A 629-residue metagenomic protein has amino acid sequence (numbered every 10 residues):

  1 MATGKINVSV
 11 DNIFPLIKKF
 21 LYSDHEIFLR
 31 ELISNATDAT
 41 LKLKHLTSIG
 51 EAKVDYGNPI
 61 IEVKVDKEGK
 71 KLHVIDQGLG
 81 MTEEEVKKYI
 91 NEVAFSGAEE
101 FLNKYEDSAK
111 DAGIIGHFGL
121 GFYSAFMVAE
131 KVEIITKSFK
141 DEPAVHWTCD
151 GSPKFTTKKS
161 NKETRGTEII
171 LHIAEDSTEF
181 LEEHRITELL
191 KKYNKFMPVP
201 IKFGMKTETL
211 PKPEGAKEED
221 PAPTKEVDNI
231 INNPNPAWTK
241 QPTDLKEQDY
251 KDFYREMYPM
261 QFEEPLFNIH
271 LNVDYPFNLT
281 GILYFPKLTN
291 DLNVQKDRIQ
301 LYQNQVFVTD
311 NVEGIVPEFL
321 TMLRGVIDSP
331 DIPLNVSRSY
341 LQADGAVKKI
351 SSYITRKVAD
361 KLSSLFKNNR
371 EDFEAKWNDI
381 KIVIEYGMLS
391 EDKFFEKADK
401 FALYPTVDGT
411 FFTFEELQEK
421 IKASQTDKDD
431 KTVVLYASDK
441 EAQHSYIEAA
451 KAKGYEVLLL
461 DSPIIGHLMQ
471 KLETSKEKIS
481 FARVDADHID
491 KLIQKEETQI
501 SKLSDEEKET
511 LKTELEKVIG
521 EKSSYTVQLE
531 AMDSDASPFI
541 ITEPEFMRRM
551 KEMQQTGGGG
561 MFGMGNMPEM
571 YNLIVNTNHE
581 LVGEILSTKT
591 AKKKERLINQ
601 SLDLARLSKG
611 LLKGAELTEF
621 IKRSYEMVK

Functional and structural regions predicted by a protein language model:
M1-F180, E188, K195, E214-G215 (+1 more regions): GHKL (Bergerat-fold) ATPase N-terminal catalytic module, capturing the glycine-rich phosphate-binding loop and acidic
I114, V132-K154, A174-T178, H184-K629: GHKL/Bergerat-fold ATPase module in large chromosome/replication-associated machines
